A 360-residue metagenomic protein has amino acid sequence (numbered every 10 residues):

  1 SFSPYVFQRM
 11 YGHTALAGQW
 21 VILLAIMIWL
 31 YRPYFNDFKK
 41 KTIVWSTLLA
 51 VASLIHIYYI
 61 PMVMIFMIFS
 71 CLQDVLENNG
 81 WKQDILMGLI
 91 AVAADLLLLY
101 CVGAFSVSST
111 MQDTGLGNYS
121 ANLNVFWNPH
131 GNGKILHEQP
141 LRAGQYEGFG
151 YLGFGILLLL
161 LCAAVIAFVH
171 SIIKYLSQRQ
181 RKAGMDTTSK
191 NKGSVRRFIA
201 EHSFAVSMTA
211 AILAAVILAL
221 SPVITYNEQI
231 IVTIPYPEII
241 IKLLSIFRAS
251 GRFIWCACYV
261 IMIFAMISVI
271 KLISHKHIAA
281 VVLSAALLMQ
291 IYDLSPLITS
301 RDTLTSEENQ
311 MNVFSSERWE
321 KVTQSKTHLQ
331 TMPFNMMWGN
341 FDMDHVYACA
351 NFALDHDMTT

Functional and structural regions predicted by a protein language model:
R9-A17: Short acidic/glycine- and proline-prone juxtamembrane loop motifs at membrane-interface regions of multi-pass membrane
A25-T42: Membrane-interface transmembrane helices that cradle and orient dolichyl/undecaprenyl
W29, P61-V92, A163-R181, T188: Perimembrane helix-loop-helix junctions
K41-I57: Membrane-interface alpha helices of multi-pass inner-membrane proteins
T47, D74, N78-G103, G117-N118 (+1 more regions): Hydrophobic alpha-helical membrane-interfacial segments at the cytosolic entry of transmembrane helices
I68, L89-A93, T187-T188, K192-G193 (+2 more regions): Signature aromatic-anchored transmembrane alpha helix within multi-pass, membrane-resident enzymes that catalyze glycan
G88, A93-F168: Periplasmic/ER-lumenal interhelical loops and adjacent helix-loop junctions in multi-pass membrane proteins
L288-T360: Extracytoplasmic
